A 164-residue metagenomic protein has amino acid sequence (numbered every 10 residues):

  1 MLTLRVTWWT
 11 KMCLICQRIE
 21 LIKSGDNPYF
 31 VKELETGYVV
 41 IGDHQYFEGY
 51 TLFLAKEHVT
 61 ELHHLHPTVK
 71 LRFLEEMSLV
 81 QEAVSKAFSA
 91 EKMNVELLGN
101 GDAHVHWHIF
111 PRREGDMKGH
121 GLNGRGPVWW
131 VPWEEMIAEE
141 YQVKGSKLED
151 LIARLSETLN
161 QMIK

Functional and structural regions predicted by a protein language model:
M1-K164: HIT superfamily nucleotide-processing domains
